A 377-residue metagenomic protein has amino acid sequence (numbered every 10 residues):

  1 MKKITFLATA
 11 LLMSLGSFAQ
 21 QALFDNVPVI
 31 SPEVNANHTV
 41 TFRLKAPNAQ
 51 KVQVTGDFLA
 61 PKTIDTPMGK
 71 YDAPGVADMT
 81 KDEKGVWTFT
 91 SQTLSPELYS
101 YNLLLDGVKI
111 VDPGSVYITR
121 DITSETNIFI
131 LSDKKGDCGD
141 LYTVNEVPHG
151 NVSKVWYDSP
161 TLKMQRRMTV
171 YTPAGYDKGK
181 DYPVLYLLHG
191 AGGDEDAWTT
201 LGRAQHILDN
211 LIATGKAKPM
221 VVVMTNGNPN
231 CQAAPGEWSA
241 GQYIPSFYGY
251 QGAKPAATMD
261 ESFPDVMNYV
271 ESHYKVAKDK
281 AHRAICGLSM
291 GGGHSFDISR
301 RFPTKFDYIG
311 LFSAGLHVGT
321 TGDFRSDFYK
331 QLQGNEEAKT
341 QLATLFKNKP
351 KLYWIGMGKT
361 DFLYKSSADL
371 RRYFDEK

Functional and structural regions predicted by a protein language model:
M1-A22: Bacterial Sec-dependent N-terminal signal peptides
K3-T9, V27, V276, K280 (+1 more regions): Hydrophobic alpha-helical segments and their boundary regions
Q20-T41: N-terminal edge beta-strand
H38-K377: Non-catalytic cap/lid and distal C-terminal segments of serine-dependent acyl enzymes
